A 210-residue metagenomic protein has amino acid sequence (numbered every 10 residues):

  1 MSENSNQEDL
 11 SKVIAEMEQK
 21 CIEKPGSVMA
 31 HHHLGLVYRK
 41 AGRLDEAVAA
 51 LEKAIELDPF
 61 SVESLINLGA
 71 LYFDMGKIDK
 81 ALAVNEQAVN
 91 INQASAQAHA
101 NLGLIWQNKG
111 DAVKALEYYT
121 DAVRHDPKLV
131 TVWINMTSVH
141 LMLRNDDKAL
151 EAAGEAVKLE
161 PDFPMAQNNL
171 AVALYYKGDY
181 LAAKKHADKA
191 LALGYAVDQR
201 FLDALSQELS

Functional and structural regions predicted by a protein language model:
S2, E16-E23, M29-H33, V37: N-terminal coiled-coil initiation/transition segments in long coiled-coil scaffolds
S2-S5, V172-Y176, A196-S210: TPR/TPR-like alpha-solenoid helical repeat scaffolds
S5-Q19, A41-K53, M75-Q87, N108-D121 (+2 more regions): Structural signature of tandem alpha-helical TPR/SEL1-like repeats, specifically the intra-repeat loop/turn
E23, L57, I91, H125 (+2 more regions): Structural marker of alpha-solenoid helical repeat scaffolds
M29-K40, V62-D74, Q97-N108, T131-L141 (+2 more regions): Conserved alpha-helical positions within TPR/SEL1-like repeat arrays
V62-E63, A96-Q97, V130-T131, P164-M165 (+1 more regions): Boundary/linker segments of alpha-helical solenoid repeat arrays
T131-A192, A196: Ankyrin-repeat and related helical/solenoid repeat scaffolds used for protein-protein interactions
